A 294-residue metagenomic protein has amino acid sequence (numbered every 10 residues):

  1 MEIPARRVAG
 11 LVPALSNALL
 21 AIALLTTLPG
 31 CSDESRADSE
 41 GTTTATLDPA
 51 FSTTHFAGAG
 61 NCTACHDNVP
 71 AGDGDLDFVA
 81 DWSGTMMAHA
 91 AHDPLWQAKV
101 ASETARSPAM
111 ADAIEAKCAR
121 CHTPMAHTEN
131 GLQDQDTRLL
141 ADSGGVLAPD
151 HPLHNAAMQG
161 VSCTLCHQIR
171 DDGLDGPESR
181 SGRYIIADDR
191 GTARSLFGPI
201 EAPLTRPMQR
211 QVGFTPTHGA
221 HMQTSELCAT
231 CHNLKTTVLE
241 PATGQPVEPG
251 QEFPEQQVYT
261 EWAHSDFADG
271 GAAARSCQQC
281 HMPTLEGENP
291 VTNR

Functional and structural regions predicted by a protein language model:
M1-V12: N-terminal secretory signal peptides that target proteins for export/translocation
R6, S16-N17, D33-R36: Surface-exposed charge patches in extracellular/virion surface proteins
P13-L25: Hydrophobic helical h-region of N-terminal Sec-dependent signal peptides in bacterial secretory/periplasmic proteins
L28-G30: C-terminal motif of bacterial Sec signal peptides marking the signal peptidase cleavage site
E34-Q159, L165-Q223, A229-G271: Sequence context of c-type cytochrome heme-c attachment sites
M87, A273-R294: Catalytic cores of secreted or luminal carbohydrate-active enzymes
